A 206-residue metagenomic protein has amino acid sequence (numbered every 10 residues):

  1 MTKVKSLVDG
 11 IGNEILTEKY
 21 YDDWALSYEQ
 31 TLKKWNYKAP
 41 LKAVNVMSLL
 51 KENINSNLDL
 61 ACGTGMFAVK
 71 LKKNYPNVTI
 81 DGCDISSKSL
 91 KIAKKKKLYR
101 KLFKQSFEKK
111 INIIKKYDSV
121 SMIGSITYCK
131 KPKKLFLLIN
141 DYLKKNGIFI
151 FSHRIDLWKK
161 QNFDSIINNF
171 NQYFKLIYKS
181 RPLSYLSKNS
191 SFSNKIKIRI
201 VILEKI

Functional and structural regions predicted by a protein language model:
M1-L26: N-terminal, positively charged/glycine-rich alpha-helical extensions of SAM-dependent methyltransferases
E29-V44: Conserved SAM-binding loop and adjacent beta-strand
L58-L60, T64-K110: Class I SAM-dependent methyltransferase SAM/SAH-binding core
I111-V120: A short acidic, Gly/Pro-enriched loop at the edge of an enzyme's catalytic core that lines a small-molecule cofactor
S119-P132: A short SAM/SAH-binding and catalytic strip from SAM-dependent methyltransferases
K133-K145: A short glycine-rich, Lys/Arg-flanked "PGG" loop and its adjoining helix->strand segment in the class I
N146-R154: Conserved beta-strand signature within the Rossmann-like core of class I S-adenosyl-L-methionine
K175-I206: Class I S-adenosyl-L-methionine
